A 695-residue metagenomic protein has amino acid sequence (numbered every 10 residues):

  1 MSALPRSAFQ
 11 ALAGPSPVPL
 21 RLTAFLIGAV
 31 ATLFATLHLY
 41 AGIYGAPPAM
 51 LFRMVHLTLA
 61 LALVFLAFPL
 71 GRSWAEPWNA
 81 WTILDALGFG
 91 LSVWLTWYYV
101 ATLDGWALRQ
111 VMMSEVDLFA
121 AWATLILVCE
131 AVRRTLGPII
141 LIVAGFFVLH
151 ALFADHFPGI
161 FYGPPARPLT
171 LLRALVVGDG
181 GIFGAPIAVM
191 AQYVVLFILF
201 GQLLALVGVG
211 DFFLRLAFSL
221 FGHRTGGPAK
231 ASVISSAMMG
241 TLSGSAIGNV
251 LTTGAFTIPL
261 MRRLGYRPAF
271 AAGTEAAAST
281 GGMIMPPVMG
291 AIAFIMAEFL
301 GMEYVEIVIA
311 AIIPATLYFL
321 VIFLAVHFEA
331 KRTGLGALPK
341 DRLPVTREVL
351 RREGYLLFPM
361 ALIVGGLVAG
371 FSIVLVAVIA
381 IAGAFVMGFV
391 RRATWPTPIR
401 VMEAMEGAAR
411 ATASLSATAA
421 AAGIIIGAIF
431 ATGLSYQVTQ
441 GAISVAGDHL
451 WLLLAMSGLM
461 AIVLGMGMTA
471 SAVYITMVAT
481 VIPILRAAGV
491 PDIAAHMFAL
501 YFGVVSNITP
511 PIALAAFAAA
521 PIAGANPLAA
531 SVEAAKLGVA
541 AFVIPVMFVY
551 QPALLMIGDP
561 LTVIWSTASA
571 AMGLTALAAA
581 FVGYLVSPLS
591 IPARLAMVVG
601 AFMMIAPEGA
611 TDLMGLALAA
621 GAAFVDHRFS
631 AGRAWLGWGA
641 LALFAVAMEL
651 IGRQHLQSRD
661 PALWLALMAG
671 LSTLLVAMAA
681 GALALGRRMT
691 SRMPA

Functional and structural regions predicted by a protein language model:
M1-V111, L118-W122, L674-T690: Conserved, well-structured core domains of diverse proteins
S2-L22, T32, I309-A411, L514-I605 (+4 more regions): Long, contiguous bundles of hydrophobic transmembrane helices that form the permeation core of multi-pass
I27-A31, F52-L66, L84-V93, L118-L127 (+13 more regions): Hydrophobic mid-bilayer segments of alpha-helices in multi-pass membrane transport proteins, especially secondary
Y44-M54, A80-L84, R109-M113, A293-F294 (+6 more regions): Transmembrane helix-loop boundary segments of multi-pass membrane transporters
E115-F119, G180-Y193, L220-S232, L264-F270 (+6 more regions): Membrane-interfacial loop-to-helix junctions in multi-pass transporters
E130, T135, G145-A154, I160 (+11 more regions): Core transmembrane alpha-helical segments of multi-pass membrane transporters/permeases
G201-A205, S236-S245, A277-M283, L367 (+4 more regions): Transmembrane alpha-helix interface/packing and boundary motifs in multi-pass membrane proteins, characterized by
L214-G282, I292, G301, A470-G503 (+1 more regions): Hydrophobic transmembrane alpha-helices that form the pore/transport pathway of multi-pass ion and small-solute
